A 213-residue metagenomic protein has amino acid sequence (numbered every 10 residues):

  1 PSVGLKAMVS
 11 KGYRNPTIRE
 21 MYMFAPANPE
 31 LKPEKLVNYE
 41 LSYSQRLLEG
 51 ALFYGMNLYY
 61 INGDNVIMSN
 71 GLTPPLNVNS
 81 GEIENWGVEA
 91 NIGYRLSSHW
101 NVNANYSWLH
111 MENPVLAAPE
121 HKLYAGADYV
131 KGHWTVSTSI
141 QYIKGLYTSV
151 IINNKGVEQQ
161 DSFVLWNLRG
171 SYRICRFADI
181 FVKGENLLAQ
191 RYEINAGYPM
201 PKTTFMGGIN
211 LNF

Functional and structural regions predicted by a protein language model:
P1, L41-Q45, V88-Y94, A125-Y129 (+3 more regions): Residues on the lipid-exposed face of transmembrane beta-strands in outer-membrane beta-barrel proteins
P1, L5, Q45-E49, L96-S98 (+4 more regions): Outer-membrane beta-barrel proteins
P1-G4, M8-G63, M68-R95, V115-E120 (+1 more regions): Outer-membrane beta-barrel signature, preferentially recognizing the C-terminal barrel domain of Gram-negative
G12, M111-A118, I194-K202: Solvent-exposed loop/turn segments connecting transmembrane beta-strands in outer-membrane beta-barrel proteins
G55-N62, V78-S149, R176-D179, L188: Gram-negative outer-membrane beta-barrel transporters
N62-D64, V102, Y142-I151, V157 (+1 more regions): C-terminal beta-signal and adjacent terminal beta-strands/loops of Gram-negative outer-membrane beta-barrel proteins
